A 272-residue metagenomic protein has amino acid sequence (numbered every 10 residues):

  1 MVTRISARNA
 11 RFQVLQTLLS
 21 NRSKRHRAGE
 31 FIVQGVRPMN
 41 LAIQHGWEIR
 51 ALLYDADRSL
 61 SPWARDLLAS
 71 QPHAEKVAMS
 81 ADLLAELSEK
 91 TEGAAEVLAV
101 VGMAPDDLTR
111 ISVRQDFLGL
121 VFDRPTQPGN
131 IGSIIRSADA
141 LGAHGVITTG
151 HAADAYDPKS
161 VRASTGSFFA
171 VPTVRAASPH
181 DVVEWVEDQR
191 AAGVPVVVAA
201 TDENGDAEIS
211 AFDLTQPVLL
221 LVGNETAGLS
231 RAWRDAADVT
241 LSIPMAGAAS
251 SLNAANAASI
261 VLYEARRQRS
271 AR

Functional and structural regions predicted by a protein language model:
M1-Q127, P195: Arg/Lys-rich RNA-binding interfaces used to dock onto structured RNA substrates
G35, T126-S133, L252-A257: Amphipathic alpha-helical repeat scaffolds
D57-S59, D82-L83, H151-A153, A176-S178 (+2 more regions): Short, acidic/turn-prone active-site loops that include or flank metal/cofactor- and phosphate-binding residues
H73-A74, V171, A237: Short, well-ordered alpha-helix to beta-strand connector turns
A99, S137-L141, A155-D157, R162-F168 (+1 more regions): Structured adenosyl-cofactor binding patch, chiefly the S-adenosyl-L-methionine
A104-N204: RNA substrate-binding interface of SAM-dependent RNA methyltransferases
A199-A248: Active-site/ligand-binding-proximal alpha/beta "capping" segment
